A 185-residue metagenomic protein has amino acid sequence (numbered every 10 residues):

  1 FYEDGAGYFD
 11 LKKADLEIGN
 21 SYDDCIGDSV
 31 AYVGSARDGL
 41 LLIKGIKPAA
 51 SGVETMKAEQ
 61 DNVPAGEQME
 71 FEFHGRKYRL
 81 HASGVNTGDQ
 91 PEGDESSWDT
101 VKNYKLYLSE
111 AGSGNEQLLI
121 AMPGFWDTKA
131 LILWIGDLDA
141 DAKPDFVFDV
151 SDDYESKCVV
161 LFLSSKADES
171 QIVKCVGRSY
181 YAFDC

Functional and structural regions predicted by a protein language model:
F1-E95, S170-C185: Acidic, small-residue rich beta-repeat scaffolds with periodic aromatic anchors
V63, A121-L133, S179-C185: Repeat-based blade/solenoid architectures
E70-E72, I135-D141: Acidic, divalent-cation-chelating loop motifs in proteins
L80, D139-V150: Acidic/hydrophobic-patterned starts of short beta strands in beta-sheet-rich repeat architectures
T87, D152-E155: Short glycine/acidic-enriched loop and turn motifs that connect beta-strands
T100-K105, Y154-L161: Structural motif
L106-P123, L163-E169: Surface-exposed loop/turn elements that mediate protein-protein interactions on large endomembrane-trafficking
S156-C175: Beta-propeller blade repeat segments, especially FG-GAP/WD-type strand-to-loop junctions in 6- to 7-bladed propeller
